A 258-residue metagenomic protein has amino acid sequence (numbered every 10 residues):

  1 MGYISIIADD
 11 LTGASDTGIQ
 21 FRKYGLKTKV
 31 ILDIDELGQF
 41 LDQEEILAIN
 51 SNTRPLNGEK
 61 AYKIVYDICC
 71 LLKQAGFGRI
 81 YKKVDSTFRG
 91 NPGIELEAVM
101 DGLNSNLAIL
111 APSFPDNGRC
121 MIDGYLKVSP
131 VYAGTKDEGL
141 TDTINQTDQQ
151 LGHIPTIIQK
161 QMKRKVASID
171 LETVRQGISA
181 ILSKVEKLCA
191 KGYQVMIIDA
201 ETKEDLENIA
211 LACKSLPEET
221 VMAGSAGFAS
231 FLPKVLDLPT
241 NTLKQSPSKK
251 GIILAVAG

Functional and structural regions predicted by a protein language model:
M1-Y3, E45, A61, C69-I80 (+1 more regions): Cap/lid and interdomain-hinge subdomains that line or gate substrate/regulatory clefts in soluble alpha/beta enzymes
G2-D42, A111-D116: N-terminal basic/disordered segments at the start of proteins
I7, A48-N50, K82-K83, I109-S113 (+3 more regions): Short beta-strand segments
G13-T17, N91-P92, L206, F231: Short glycine/serine/threonine-rich phosphate/pyrophosphate-binding segments that cradle anionic phosphate groups
Q20-Y24, A98, L126-K127, L211-P217 (+1 more regions): Short, solvent-exposed amphipathic alpha-helical segments in soluble enzyme and RNA/protein-processing domains
I34-D35, N57-L71: Glycine-rich, highly charged phosphate/nucleotide-binding loops
E44-E59: Short, structured active-site "lid" loops
K214-G258: Acidic, glycine-rich loop-and-beta core segments that form the ion-binding/anion-interacting portion of active sites
